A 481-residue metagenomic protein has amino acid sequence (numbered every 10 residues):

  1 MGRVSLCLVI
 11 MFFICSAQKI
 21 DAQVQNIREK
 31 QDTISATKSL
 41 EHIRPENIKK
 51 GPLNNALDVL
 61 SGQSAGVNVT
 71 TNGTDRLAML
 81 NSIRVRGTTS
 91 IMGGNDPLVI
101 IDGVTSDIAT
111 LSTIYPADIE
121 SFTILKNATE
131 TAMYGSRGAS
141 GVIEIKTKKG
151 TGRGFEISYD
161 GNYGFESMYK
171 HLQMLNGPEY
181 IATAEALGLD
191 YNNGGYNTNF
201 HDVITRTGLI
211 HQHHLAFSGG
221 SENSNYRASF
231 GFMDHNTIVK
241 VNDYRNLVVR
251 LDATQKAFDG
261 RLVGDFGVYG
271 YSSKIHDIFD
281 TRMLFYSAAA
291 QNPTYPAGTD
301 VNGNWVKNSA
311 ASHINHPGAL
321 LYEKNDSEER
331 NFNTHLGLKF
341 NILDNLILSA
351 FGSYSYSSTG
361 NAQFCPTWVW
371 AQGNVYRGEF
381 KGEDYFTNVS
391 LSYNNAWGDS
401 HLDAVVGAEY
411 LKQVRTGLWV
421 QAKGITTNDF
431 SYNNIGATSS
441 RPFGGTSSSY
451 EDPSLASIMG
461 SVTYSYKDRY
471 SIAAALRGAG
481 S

Functional and structural regions predicted by a protein language model:
M1-F258, L262-Y271, N331-N333, D452: Short, small/polar-rich motifs associated with maturation and membrane association, primarily at protein termini
K149, G220-N223, A257-D259, F340-D344 (+2 more regions): Outer-membrane beta-barrel strand-turn architecture
T151-Y196, I238-N242, V248-N331, S349-A456: Surface-exposed loop/interface segments of Gram-negative outer-membrane beta-barrel transport/assembly proteins
H214, F386, L455-S461, R469-S471: Short glycine-rich loop/turn motifs
T334-F340, Y354: Alpha-helical support elements that line or immediately flank enzyme active sites and cofactor-binding pockets
G480-S481: Active-site beta-strand/loop architecture of penicillin-binding DD-peptidases
